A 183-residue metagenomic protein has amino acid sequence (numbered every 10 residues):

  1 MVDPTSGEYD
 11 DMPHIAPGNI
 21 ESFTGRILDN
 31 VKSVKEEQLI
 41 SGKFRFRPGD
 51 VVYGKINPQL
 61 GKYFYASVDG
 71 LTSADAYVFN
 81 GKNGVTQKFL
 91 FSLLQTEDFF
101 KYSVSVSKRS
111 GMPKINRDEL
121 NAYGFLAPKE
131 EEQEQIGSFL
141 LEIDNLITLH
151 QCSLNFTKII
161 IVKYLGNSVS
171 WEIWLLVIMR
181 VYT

Functional and structural regions predicted by a protein language model:
M1-T183: Feature detects amphipathic, helix-rich regulatory segments
